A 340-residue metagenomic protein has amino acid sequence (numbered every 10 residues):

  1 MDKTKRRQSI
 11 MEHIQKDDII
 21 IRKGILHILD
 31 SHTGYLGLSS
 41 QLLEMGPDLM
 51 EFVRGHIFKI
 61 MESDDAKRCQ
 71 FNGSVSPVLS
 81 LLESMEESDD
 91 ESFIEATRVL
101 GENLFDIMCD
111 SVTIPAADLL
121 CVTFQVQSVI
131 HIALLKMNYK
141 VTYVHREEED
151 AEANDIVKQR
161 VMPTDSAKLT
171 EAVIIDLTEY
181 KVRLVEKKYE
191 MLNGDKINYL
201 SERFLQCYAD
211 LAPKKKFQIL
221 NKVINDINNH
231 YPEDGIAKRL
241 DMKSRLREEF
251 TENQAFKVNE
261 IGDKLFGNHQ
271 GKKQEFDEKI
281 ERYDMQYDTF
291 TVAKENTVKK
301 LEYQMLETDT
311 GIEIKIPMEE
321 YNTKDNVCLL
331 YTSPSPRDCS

Functional and structural regions predicted by a protein language model:
M1, K16-D17, L29-D30, D64 (+1 more regions): Intrinsic-disorder/low-complexity regions
K3-Q8, P47, R54-E302: Long, hydrophobic alpha/beta structural blocks
R6, D18, G24-I25, H32 (+6 more regions): Intrinsic-disorder/low-complexity loop/linker signature
I20-M45: Charged, amphipathic alpha-helical stretches
K299-L330: C-terminal structured domain segments
Y331-S335: Conserved small/polar residues in nucleotide/adenosyl-binding loops
P336-S340: Short, aliphatic-rich beta-strand segments
